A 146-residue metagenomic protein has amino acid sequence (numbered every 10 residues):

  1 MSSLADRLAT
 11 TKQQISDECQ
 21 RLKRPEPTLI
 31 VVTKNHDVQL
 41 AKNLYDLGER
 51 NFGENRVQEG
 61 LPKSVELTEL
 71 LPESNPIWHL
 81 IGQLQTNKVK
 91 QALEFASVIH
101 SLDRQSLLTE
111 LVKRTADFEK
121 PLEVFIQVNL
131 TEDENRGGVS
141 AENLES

Functional and structural regions predicted by a protein language model:
M1-S146: Conserved alpha/beta-domain cores
